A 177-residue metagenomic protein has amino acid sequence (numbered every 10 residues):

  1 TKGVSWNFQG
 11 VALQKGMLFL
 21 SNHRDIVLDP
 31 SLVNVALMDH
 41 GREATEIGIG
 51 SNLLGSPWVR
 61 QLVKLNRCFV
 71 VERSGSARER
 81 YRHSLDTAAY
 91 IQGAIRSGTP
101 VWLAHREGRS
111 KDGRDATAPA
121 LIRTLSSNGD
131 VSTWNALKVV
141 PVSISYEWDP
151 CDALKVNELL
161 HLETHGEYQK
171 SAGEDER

Functional and structural regions predicted by a protein language model:
K2-R177: Soluble catalytic domains of membrane acyltransferases
